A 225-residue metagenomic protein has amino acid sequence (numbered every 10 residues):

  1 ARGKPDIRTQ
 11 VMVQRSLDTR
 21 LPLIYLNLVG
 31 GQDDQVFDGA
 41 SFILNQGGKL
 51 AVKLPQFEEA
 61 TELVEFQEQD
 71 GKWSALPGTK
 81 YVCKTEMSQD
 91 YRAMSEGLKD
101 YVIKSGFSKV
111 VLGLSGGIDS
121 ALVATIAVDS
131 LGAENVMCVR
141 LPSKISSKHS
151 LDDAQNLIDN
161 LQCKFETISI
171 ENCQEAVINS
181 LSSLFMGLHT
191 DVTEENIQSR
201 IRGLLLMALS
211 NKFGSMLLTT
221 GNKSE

Functional and structural regions predicted by a protein language model:
A1-E58: CN hydrolase (nitrilase-like) catalytic-core segments centered on the catalytic cysteine and neighboring Lys/Glu
P22-L26, F42, M137-V139, E166-I168 (+1 more regions): Hydrophobic/aromatic beta-strand patches that form the interior of the parallel beta-sheet core in alpha/beta enzyme
L44, A51-L54, E59-A93: Catalytic P-loop NTP-binding/switch module of NTPases
E58-E68, N135-T193, S199: A conserved beta-strand->alpha-helix junction
Q89-V111, L205-L209: Phosphate/ATP-binding catalytic cores across multiple sugar-kinase/actin-like superfamilies, primarily ASKHA
K99-S108, D129, A133-V136, N179 (+2 more regions): Conserved helix-loop functional segments at active or binding sites
S108-L114, I118-Q155: ATP-dependent adenylation/pyrophosphate-handling site
L161, L184-E225: Active-site adenylate/phosphate-handling loop in enzymes that bind or generate adenylated species
